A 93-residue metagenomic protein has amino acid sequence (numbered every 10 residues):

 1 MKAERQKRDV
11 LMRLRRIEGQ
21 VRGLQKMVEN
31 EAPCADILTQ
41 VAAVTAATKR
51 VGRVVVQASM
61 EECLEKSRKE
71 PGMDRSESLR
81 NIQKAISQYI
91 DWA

Functional and structural regions predicted by a protein language model:
M1-A93: Solvent-exposed interaction patches of small proteins and small membrane subunits
